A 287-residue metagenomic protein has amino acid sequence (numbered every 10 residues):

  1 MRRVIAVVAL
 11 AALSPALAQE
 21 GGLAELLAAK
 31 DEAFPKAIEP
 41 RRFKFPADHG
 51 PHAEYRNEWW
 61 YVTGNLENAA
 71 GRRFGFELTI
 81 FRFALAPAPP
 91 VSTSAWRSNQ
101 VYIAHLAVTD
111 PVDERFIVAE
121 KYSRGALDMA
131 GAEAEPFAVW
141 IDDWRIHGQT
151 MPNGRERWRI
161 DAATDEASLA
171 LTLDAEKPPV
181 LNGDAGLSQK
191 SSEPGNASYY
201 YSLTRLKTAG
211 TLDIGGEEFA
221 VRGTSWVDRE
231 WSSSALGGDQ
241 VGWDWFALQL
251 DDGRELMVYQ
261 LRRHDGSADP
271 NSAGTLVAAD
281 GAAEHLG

Functional and structural regions predicted by a protein language model:
M1-V4: Positively charged n-region of N-terminal signal peptides that target proteins for export
V8-A9, L250: A periodicity- and composition-biased signal for non-globular, repetitive helical segments
A9-A18: Hydrophobic h-region of N-terminal signal peptides that target proteins for export in Gram-negative bacteria
Q19-G287: Structured soluble/peripheral alpha/beta segments that form catalytic or ligand/cofactor-binding pockets
